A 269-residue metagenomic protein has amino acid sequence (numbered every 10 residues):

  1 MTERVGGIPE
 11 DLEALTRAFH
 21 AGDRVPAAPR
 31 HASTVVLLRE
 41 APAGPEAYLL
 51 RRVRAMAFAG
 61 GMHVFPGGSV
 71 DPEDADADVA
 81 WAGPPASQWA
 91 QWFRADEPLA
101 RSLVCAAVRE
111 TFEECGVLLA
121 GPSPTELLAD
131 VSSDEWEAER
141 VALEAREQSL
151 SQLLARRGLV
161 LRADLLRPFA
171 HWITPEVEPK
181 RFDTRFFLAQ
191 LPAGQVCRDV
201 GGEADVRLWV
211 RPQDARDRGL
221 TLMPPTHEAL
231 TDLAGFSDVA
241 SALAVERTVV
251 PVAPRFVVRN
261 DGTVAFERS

Functional and structural regions predicted by a protein language model:
M1-E113, V117-S269: N-terminal leader/linker segments that precede catalytic domains of diphosphate-processing enzymes
